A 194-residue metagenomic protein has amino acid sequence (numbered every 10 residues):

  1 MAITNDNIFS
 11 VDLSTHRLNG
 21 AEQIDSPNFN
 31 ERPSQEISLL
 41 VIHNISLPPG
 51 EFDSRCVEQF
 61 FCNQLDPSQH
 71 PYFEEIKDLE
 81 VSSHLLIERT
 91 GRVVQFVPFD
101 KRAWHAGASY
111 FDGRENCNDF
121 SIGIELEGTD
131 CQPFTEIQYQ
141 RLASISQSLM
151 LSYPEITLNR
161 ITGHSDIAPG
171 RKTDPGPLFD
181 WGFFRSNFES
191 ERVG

Functional and structural regions predicted by a protein language model:
M1-E115: N-terminal catalytic cores of peptidoglycan-degrading enzymes
A2-T15, E115-F120, T129-G194: Basic/polar, cationic surfaces and motifs that engage anionic cell-wall and phosphate/carboxylate ligands
I42, I124, L142: Conserved, mostly hydrophobic/aromatic
N44-I45, L126, S165: Residues immediately flanking
